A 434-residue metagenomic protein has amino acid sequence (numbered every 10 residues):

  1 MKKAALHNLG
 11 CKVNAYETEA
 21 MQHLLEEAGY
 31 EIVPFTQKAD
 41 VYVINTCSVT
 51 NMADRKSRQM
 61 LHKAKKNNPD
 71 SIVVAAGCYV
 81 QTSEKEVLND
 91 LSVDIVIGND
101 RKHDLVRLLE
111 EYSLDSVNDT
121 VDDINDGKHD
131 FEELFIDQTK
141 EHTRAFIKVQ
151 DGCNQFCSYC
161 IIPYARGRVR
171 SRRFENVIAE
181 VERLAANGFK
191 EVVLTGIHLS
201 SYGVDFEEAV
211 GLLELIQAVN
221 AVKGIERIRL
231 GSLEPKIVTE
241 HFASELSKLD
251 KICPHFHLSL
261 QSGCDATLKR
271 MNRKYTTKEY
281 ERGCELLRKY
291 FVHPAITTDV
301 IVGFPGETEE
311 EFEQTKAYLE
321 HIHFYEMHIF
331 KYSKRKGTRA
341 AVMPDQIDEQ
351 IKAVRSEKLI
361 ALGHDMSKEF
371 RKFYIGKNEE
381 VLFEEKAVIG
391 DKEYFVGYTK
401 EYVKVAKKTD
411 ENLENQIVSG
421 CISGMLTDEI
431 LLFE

Functional and structural regions predicted by a protein language model:
M1-Y202, Q217, H241, L246 (+8 more regions): Proteins enriched for Cys/Gly/acidic motifs involved in redox and nucleic-acid/cofactor modification
A53-R55, R168-E175, G203-A209, R270-R273 (+2 more regions): Short, solvent-exposed loop/turn segments at secondary-structure boundaries
F156, C160-G167, R227-K236, S262-N272 (+3 more regions): Conserved strand-turn element in the central/C-terminal portion of the radical SAM core barrel that lines
A186, L213-E214, A221-R227, T239-T298: Radical SAM/AdoMet-radical enzyme domain recognition
V193-G196, R229-L233, H257-S259, D299 (+1 more regions): Short beta-strand segments
E207-N220, E240-P254, E307-Y325, E349-V354 (+1 more regions): Short, electropositive alpha-helical surface patch
L258, D299, L319, M327 (+3 more regions): Hydrophobic, well-ordered secondary-structure elements that form the walls of internal hydrophobic environments
V342-E434: Terminal RNA-binding accessory module
